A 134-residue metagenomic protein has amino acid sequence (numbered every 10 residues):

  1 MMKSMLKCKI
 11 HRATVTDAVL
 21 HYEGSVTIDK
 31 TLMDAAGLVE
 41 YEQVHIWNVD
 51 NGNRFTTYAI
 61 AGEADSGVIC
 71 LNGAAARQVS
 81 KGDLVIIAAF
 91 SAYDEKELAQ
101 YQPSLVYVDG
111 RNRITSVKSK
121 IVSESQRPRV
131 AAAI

Functional and structural regions predicted by a protein language model:
M1-K7, Q126-V130: Extreme N-terminal tail/first-helix region
K3-M5, V15-T16, L20-A99, R111-S116: Compact, glycine-rich, soluble single-domain proteins
L98-I134: Helix-rich terminal scaffold detector
